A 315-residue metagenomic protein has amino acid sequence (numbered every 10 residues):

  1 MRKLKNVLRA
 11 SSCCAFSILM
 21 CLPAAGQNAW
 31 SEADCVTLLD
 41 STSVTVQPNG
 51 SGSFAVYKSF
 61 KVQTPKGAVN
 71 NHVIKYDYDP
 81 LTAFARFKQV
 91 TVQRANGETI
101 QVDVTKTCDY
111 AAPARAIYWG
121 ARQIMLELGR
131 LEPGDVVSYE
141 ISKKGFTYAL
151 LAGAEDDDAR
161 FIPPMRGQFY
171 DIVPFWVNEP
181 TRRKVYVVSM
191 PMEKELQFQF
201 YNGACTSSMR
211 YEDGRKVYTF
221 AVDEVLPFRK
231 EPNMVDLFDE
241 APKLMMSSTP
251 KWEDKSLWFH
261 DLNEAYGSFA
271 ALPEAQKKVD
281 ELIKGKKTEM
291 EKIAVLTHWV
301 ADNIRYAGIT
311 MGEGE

Functional and structural regions predicted by a protein language model:
M1-L8: N-terminal secretory signal peptides that target proteins for export/translocation
S11-P23: Bacterial N-terminal signal peptides
Q27-D77: Early extracytoplasmic/domain-onset interaction patches
A29-Q47, P113-A121, E155, I162-F169: Edge strands and adjacent loops of beta-rich recognition modules
K58, D135-V137, Y186, L296: Cysteine-centered nucleophilic/redox motifs
Y76-K106, T181-L196: Solvent-exposed beta-hairpin/edge-strand motifs
Q89-D157, D171-V173, A204-L237, A241: A surface-exposed beta-strand-loop module
K144-Y148, A154, F175-G314: Secretory-pathway-linked proteins and extracytosolic
